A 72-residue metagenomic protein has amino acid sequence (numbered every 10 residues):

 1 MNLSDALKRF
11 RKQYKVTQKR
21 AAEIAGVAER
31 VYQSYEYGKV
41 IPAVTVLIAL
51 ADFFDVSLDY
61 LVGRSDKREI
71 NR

Functional and structural regions predicted by a protein language model:
M1-Q13: A short, Lys/Arg-rich alpha-helix, primarily the initiator
K12, E23, D52: Alpha-helical residues within the helix-turn-helix
Q13, V62-R72: Short, charged recognition helix plus adjacent turn of helix-turn-helix-like nucleic-acid-binding domains
V16-S34: Short alpha-helical DNA-recognition segment
G26, T45-Y60: DNA major-groove recognition helix of helix-turn-helix/homeodomain DNA-binding modules
E36, F54, S65: DNA major-groove recognition helix of helix-turn-helix
G38-A49, R68: Short, basic-rich loop-to-helix N-cap that marks the start of a DNA-contacting helix
